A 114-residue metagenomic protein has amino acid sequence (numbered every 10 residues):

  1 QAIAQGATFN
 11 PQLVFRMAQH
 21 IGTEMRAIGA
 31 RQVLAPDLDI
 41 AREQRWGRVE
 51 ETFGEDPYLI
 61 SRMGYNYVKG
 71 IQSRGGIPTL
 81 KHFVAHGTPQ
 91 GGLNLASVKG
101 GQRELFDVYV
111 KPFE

Functional and structural regions predicted by a protein language model:
Q1-E114: Glycoside hydrolase catalytic-domain context in secreted enzymes
